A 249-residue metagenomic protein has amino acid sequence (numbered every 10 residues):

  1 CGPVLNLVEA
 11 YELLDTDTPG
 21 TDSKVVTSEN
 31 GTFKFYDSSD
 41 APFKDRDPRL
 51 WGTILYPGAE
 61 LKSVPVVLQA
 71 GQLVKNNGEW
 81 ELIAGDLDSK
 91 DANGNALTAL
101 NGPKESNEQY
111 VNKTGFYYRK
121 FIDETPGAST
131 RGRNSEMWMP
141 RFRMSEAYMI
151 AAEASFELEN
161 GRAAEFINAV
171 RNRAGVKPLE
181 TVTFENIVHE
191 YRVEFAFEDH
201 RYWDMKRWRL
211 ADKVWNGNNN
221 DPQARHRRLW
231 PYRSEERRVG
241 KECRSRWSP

Functional and structural regions predicted by a protein language model:
C1-N93, W215-D221: An aromatic- and glycine-enriched ligand-binding surface/loop that stacks and positions planar moieties
C1-P19, P42, D88, E105-S106 (+4 more regions): Long, intrinsically disordered, low-complexity segments
A10, V64, A70, W80 (+6 more regions): Intrinsic disorder/low-complexity segments enriched in polar/small residues
K44, L50-L55, W138-V170, E185-F195: Extended, hydrophobic/aromatic-rich amphipathic alpha-helical segments that build helical scaffolds
I54, G58-E60, T125, D199 (+1 more regions): Solvent-exposed, flexible loop/coil residues
K75-N134, D212: Extended glycan-interaction surfaces of carbohydrate-active proteins
G115-G127, G161-N168, N172-G175, R192: Charged alpha-helical initiation segments
